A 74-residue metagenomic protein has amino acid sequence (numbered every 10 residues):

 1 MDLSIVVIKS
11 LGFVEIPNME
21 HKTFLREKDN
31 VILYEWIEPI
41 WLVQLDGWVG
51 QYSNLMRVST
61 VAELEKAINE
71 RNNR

Functional and structural regions predicted by a protein language model:
M1-F24: Negatively charged, low-complexity tracts enriched in Asp/Glu with abundant Ser/Thr
I8, Q51-R74: Ampiphathic alpha-helical segments that act as solvent-exposed interaction surfaces
I16-V61: Acidic, low-complexity, intrinsically disordered interaction modules
